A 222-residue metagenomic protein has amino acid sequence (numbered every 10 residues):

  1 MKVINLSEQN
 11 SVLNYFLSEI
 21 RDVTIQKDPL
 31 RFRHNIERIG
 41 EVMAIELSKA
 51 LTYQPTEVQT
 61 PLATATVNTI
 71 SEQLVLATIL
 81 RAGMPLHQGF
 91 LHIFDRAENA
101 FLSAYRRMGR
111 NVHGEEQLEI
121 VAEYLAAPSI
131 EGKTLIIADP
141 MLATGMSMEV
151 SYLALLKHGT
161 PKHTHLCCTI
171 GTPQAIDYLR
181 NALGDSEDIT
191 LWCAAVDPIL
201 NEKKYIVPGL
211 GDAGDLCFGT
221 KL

Functional and structural regions predicted by a protein language model:
M1-L222: PRPP-associated nucleotide enzymes
